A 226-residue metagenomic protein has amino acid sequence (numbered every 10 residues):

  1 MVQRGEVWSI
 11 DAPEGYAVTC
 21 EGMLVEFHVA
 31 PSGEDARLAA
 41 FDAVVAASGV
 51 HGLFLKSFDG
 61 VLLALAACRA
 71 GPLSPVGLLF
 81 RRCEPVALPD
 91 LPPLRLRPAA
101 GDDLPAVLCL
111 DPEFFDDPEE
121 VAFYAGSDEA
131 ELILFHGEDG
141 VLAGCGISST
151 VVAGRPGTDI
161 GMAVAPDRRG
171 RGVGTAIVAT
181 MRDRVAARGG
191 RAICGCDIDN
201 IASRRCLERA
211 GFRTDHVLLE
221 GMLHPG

Functional and structural regions predicted by a protein language model:
M1-V7, E113-I133, G137: Active-site rim helix/loop that mediates acceptor-substrate recognition in acyltransferases
A12-G15, G140-G144, A202: Glycine-rich acetyl-CoA-binding "A-motif" of GNAT/NAT acetyltransferases
T19-G22, A122-A130, G137, A143-G157 (+1 more regions): A conserved beta-strand-loop-helix scaffold within acyl/acetyltransferase catalytic domains
C20-M23, V29-P93, G221-L223: Acyl-donor-binding surface of acyltransferase catalytic domains
E34-A46, V164, G170-A186, I201-R209: Conserved acetyl-CoA-binding loop-helix of GNAT-fold acetyltransferases
S48-D59, V185-D197: Conserved GNAT acetyl-CoA-binding A-motif
A64-C68, L207, F212: Conserved active-site tyrosine of GNAT-family acetyltransferases
P85-P118: Short amphipathic alpha-helix that is part of the acyltransferase structural core
